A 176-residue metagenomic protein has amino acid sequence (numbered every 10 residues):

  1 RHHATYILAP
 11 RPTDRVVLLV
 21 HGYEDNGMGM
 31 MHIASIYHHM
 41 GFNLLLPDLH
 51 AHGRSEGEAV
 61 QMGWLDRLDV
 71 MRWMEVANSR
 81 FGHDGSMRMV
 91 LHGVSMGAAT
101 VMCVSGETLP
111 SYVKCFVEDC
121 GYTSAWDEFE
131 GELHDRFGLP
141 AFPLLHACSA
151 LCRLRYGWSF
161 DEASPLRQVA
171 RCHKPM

Functional and structural regions predicted by a protein language model:
H2-L8: A short loop-to-beta-strand scaffold at the N-terminal edge of the catalytic core in hydrolase folds
D14-G22: Short beta-strand element of the alpha/beta-hydrolase
A34-E56: Conserved alpha/beta-hydrolase
V60-F81: Alpha/beta-hydrolase active-site loop
G82-S95: Alpha/beta-hydrolase fold nucleophile elbow
G93-C103: Glycine-rich nucleophile elbow surrounding the catalytic serine of serine-hydrolase chemistry
C103-D161, R167: Hydrolase active-site cap/lid region
H173-M176: Catalytic His-Asp charge-relay segment
